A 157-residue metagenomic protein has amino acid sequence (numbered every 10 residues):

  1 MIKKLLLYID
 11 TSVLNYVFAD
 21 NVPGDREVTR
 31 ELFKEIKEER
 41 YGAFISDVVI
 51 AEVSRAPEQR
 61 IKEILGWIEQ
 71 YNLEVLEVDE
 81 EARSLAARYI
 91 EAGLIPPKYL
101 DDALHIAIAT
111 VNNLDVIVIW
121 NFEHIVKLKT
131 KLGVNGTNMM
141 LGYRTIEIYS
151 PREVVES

Functional and structural regions predicted by a protein language model:
M1-I45, S54-G66, E91-P97, K131-V134 (+1 more regions): Short, well-structured N-terminal submotif of metal-dependent ribonuclease cores
Y8-I9, F44-S46, I117-I119, S150: A structural signal for short, well-ordered beta-strand segments and their strand-loop junctions that often border
G66-W67, M140: An acidic/histidine-cluster motif and surrounding catalytic segment that typifies divalent-metal-assisted enzyme active
E74-L132, V155: Active-site neighborhoods of divalent-metal-dependent phosphate/nucleic-acid chemistry enzymes
G142-S157: Short, C-terminally biased terminal segments at protein or domain edges
